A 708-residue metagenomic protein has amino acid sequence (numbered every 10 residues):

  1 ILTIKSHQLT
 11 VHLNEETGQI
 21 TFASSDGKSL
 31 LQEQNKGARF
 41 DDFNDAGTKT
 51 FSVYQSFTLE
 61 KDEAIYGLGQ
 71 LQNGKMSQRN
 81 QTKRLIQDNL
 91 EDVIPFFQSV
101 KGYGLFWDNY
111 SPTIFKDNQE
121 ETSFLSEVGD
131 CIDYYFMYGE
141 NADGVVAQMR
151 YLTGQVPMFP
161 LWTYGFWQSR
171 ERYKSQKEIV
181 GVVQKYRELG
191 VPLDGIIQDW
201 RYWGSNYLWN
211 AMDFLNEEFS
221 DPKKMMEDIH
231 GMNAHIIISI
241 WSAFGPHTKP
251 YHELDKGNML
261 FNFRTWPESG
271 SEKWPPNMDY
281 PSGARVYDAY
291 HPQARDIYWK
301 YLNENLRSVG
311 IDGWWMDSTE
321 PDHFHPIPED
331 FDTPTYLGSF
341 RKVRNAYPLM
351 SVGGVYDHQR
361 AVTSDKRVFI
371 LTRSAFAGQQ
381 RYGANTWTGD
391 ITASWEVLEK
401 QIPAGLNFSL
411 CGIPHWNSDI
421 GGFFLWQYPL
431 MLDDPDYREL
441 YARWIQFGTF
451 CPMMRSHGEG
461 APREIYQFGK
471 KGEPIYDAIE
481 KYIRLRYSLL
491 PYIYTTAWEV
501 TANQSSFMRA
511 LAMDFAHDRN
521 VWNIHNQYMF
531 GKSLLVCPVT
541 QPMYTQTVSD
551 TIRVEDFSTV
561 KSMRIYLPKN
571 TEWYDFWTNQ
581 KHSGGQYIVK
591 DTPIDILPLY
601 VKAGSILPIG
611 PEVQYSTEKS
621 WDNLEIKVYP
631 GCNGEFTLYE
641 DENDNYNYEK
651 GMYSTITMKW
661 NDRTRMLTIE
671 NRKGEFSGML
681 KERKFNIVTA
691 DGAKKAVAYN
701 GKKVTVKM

Functional and structural regions predicted by a protein language model:
I1-E33, Y528, M652-K681: Acidic, contiguous internal or C-terminal segments within carbohydrate-active enzymes that form a structured patch used
L2-P160, R170-E171, Q176, V183-E188 (+3 more regions): Catalytic and substrate-binding clefts that recognize carbohydrates or anionic sugar/phosphate headgroups
S6-H7, L13-E15, S24-D26, E33-N35 (+14 more regions): Glycine-rich, histidine-containing beta strand-loop boundary motifs that form or position
Q32, P192-I479, D514-A516, I524: Aromatic- and carboxylate-enriched substrate-binding clefts and catalytic-loop regions of carbohydrate-active enzymes
N89-L90, Q98, E127, A142 (+26 more regions): Active-site-proximal structural scaffolding
Y356-V368, A375-W387, F408-S418, F423-M666 (+1 more regions): Catalytic core of carbohydrate-active enzymes
T689-M708: Extracellular glycoprotein-like low-complexity segments
